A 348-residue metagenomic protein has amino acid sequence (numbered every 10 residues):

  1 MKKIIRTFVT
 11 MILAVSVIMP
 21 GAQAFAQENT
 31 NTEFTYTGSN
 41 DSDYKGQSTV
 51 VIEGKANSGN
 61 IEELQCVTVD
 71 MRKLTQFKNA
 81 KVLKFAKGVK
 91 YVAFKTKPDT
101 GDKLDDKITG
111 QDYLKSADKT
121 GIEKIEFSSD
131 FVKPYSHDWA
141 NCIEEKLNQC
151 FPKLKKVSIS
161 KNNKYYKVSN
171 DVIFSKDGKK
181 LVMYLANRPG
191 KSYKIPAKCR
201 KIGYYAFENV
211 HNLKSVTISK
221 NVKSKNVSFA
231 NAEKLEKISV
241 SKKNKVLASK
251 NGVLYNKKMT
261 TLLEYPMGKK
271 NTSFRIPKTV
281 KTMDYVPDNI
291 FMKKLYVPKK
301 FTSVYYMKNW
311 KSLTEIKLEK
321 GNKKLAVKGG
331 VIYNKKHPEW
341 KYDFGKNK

Functional and structural regions predicted by a protein language model:
M1-V9: Bacterial N-terminal signal peptides that target proteins for export
I12-V17: Hydrophobic core
I18-T30: Sec-dependent signal peptide cleavage junction
Q27-E28, Y36, I52: N-terminal "mature head" segments of proteins
T32, D41-F94, P98-Y135, C142-E145 (+10 more regions): Structural signature of tandem-repeat unit edges
Y333-N334: Beta-rich ligand-recognition domains in immune and ubiquitin systems
